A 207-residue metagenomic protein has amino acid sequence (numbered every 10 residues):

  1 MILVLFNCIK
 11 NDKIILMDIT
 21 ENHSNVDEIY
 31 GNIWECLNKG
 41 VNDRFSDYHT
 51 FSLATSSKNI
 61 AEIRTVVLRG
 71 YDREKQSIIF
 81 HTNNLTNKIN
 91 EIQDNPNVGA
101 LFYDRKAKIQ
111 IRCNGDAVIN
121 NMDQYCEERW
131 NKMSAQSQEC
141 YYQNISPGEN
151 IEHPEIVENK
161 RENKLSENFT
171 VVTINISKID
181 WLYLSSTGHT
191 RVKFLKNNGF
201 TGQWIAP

Functional and structural regions predicted by a protein language model:
L5-P207: Binding-site signature for planar aromatic cofactors or substrates
